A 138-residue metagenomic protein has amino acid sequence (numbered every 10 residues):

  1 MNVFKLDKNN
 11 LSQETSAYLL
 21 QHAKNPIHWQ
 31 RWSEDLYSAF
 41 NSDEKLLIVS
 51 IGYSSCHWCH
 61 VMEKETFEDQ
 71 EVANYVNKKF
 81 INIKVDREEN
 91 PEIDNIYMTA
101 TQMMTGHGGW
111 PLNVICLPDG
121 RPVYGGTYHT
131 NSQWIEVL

Functional and structural regions predicted by a protein language model:
M1-L138: Replace the tail clause
